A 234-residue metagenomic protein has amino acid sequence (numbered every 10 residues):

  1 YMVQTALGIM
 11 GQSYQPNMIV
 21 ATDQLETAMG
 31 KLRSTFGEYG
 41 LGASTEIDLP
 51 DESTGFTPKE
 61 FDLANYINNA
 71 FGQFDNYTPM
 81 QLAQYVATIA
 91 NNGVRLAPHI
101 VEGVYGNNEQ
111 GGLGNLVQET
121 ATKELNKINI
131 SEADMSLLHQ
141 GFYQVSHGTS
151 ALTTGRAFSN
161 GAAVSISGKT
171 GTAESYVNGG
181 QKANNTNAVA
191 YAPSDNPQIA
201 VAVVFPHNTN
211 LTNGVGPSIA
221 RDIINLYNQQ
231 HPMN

Functional and structural regions predicted by a protein language model:
Y1-V203: Beta-lactam-recognizing serine transpeptidase/beta-lactamase-like catalytic domain environment
R95-L96, Y191-S194, N213-G216, N225-Q229: Glycine-rich loops and low-complexity Gly/Arg-rich segments that provide flexible linkers or classic glycine-based
G111-G112, L116-V117, A121-K123, P217-N234: Short, gly/Ser/Thr-rich active-site loops of penicillin-recognizing serine hydrolases
F205-I219: A short acidic/glycine-rich loop-to-helix N-cap element
